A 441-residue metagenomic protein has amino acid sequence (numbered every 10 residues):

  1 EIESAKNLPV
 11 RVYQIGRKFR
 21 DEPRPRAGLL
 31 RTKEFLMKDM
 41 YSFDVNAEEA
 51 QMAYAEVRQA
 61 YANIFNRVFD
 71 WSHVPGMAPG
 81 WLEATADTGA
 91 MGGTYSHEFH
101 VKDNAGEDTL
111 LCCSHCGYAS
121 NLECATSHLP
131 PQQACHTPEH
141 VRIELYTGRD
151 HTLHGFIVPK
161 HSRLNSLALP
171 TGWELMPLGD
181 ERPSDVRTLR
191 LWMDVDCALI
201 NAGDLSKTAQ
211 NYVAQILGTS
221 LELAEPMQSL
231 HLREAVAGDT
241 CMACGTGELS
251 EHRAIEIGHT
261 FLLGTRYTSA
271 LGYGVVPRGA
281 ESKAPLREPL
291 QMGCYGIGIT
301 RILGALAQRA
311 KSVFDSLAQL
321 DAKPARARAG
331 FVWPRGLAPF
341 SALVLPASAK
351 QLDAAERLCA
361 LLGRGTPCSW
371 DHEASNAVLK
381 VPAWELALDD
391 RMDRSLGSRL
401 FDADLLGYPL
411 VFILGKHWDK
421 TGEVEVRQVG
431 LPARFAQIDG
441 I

Functional and structural regions predicted by a protein language model:
E1-I441: NTP/phosphate- and nucleic-acid-binding module
